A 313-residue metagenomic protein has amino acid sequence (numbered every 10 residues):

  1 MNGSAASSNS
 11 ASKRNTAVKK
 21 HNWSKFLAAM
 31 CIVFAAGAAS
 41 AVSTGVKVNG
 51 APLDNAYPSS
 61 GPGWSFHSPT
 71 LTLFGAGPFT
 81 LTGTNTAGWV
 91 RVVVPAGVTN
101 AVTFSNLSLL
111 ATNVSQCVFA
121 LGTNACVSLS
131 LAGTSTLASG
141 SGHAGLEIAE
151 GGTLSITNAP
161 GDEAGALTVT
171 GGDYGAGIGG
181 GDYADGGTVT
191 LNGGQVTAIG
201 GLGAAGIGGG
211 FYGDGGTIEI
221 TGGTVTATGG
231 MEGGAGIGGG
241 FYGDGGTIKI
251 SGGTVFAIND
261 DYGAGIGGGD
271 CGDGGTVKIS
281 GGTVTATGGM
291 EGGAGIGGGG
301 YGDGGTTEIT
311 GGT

Functional and structural regions predicted by a protein language model:
M1-V42: Sec-dependent, cleavable N-terminal signal peptides
S40-T313: A composition-driven surface/loop motif
